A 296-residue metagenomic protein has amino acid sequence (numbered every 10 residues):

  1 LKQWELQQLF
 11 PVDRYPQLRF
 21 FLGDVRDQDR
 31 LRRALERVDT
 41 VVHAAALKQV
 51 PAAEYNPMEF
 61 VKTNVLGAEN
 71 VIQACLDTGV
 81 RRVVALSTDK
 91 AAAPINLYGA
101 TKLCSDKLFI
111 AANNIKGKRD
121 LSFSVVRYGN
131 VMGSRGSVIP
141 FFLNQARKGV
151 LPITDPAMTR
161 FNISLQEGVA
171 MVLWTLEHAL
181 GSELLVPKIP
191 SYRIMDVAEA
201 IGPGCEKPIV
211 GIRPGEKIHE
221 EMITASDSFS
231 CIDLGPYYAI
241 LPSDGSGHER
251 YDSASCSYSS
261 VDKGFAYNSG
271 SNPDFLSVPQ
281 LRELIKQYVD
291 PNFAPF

Functional and structural regions predicted by a protein language model:
L1, R26, K48: Adenine-nucleotide cofactor-binding loop residues
K2-Q8: Short alpha-helix adjacent to the SAM-binding motif of class I
Q8, R14-T40: Conserved Rossmann-fold cofactor-binding substructure of NAD(P)-dependent oxidoreductases
F20, F60, V83, F123-V126: Hydrophobic/aromatic anchor residues within beta-strands of the central parallel beta-sheet of Rossmann-like
F21-L22, K62, D155, I209: Conserved residues in the N-terminal Rossmann fold of short-chain dehydrogenase/reductase
R26, A91, V131-G133: Conserved sequence/active-site signature of Rossmann-fold short-chain dehydrogenase/reductase
H43, L47-L103, K107, A111: Conserved Rossmann-fold NAD(P)-dependent oxidoreductase catalytic core, especially the SDR/UDP-sugar
V71, D77, K107, A111-F296: Strand-loop microenvironment adjacent to phosphate/nucleotide-handling motifs in alpha/beta enzyme folds
